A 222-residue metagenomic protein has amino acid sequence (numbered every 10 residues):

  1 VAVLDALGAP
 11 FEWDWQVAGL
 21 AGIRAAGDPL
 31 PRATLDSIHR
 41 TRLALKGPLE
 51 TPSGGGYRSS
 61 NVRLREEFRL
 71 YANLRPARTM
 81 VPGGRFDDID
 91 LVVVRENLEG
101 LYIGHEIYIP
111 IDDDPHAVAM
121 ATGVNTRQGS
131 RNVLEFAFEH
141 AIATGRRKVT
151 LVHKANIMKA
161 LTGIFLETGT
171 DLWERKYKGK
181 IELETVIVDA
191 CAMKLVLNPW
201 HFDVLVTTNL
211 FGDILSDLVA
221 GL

Functional and structural regions predicted by a protein language model:
V1-G8, D113-D189: Glycine-rich phosphate/diphosphate-binding loop of Rossmann-like nucleotide-binding domains
V1-Q16, T34, R40-T41: Acidic/polar, glycine-rich intrinsically disordered N-terminal extensions of enzymes
A9-F11, H39-T41, R69-L70, D87-D90 (+4 more regions): Short coil/turn connectors at secondary-structure junctions
P10-A33, M193-L195: N-terminal beta-loop-helix "entrance" segment that forms/cooperates in small-molecule cofactor or anionic ligand
G22-I23, P52-S53, N156-L161, M193-K194: Short, small-residue-enriched loops and turns at beta-alpha junctions that line or gate enzyme active sites
R24-M120, L210-G212: N-terminal glycine-rich phosphate/adenylate-binding segment common to multiple enzyme folds
S37-P52, G179-L222: Glycine-rich phosphate-binding loop
